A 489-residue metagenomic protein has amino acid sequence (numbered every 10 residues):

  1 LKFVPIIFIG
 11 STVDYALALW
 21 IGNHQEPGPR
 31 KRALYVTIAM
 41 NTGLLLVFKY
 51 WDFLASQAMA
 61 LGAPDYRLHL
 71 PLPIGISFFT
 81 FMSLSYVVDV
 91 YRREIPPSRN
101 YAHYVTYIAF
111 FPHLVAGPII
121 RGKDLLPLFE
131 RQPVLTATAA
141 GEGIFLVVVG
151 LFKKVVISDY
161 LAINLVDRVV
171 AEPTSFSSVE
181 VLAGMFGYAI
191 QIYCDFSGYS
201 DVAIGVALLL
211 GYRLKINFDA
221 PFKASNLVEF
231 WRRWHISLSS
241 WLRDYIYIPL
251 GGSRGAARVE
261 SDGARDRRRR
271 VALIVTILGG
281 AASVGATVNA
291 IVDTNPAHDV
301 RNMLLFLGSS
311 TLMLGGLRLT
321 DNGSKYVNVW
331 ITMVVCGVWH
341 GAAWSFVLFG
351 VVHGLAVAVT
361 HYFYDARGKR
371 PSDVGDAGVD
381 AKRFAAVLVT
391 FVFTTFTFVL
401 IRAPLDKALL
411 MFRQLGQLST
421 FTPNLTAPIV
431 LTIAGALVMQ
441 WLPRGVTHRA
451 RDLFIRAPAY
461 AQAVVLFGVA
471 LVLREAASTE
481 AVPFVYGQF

Functional and structural regions predicted by a protein language model:
L1-Q488: Membrane-embedded transmembrane alpha-helical bundles that form the catalytic cores of multi-pass lipid-modifying
